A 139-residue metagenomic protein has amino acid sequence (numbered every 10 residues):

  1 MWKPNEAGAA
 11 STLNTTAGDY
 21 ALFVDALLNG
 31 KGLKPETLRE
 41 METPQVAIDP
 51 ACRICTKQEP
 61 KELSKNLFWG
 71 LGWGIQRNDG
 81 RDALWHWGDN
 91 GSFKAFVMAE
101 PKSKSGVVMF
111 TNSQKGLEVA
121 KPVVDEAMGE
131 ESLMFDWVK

Functional and structural regions predicted by a protein language model:
M1-K139: Catalytic loop of the DD-peptidase/beta-lactamase superfamily, centered on the K-T-G motif and neighboring
